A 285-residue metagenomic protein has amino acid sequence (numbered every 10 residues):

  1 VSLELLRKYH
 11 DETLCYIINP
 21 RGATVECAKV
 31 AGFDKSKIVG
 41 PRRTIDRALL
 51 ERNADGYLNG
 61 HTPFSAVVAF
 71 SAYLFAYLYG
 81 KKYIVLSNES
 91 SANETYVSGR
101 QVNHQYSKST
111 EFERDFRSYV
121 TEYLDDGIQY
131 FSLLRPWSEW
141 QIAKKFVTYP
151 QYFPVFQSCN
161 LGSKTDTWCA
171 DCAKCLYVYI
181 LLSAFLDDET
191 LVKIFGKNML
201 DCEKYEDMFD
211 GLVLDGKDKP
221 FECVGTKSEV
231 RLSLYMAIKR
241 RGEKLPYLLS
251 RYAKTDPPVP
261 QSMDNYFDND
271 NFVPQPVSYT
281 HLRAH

Functional and structural regions predicted by a protein language model:
V1-Q151, V178: ATP-dependent adenylation/nucleotidyltransferase module used to activate substrates
T148-T167: Immediate flanking context of iron-sulfur cluster ligation sites
N160, K204-D210: Predominantly late transmembrane helices and immediately cytosolic-facing juxtamembrane segments
L161-S163, L191-C202: Active/binding-pocket-proximal capping segment
T165-Y177: Local cysteine-cluster metal-coordination motifs and their immediate loop/turn environment, predominantly Fe-S cluster
C175-L191: Iron-sulfur (Fe-S) cluster-binding segments and ferredoxin-like electron-carrier domains, especially [2Fe-2S]
G216-P260: Short flanking/linker segments adjacent to small metal-binding domains or redox-active Cys/His motifs
T280-H285: Conserved small/polar residues in nucleotide/adenosyl-binding loops
